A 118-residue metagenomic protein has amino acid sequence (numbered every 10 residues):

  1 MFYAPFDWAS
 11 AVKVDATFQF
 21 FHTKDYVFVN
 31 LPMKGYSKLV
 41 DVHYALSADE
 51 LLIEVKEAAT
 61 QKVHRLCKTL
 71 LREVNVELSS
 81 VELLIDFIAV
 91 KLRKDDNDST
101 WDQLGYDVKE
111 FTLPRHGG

Functional and structural regions predicted by a protein language model:
M1-G118: Long, compositionally biased, phosphorylation-prone intrinsically disordered terminal regions that serve as flexible
